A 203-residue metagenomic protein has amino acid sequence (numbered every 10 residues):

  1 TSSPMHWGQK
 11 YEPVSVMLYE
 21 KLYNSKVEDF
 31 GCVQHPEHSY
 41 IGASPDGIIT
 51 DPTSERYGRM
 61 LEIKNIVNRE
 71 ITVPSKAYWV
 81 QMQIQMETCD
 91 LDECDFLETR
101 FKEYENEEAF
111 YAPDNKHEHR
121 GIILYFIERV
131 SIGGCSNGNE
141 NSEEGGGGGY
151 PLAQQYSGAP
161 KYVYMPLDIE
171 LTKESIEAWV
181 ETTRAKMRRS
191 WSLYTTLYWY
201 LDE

Functional and structural regions predicted by a protein language model:
T1-E203: Accessory terminal regions of nucleic-acid processing enzymes
